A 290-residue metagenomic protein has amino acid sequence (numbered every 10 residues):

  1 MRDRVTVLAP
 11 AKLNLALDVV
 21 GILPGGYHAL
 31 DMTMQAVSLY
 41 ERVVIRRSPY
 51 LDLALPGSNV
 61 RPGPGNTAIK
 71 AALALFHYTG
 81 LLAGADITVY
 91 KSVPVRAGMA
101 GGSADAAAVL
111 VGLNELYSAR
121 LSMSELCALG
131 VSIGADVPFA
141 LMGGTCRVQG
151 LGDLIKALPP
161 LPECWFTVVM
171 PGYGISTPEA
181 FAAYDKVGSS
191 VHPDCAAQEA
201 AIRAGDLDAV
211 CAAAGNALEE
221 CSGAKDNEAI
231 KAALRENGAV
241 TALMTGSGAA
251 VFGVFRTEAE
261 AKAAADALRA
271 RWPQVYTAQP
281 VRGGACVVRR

Functional and structural regions predicted by a protein language model:
M1-A97, E115-S124, L161, M170-Y173: ATP-binding N-lobe of GHMP and related small-molecule kinases
M34-V37, G130, A233-L234, L268-R269: Hydrophobic C-terminal alpha-helix "anchor/cap" residues
Q35-A36, V131-S132, P138-L141, L158-P162 (+1 more regions): Solvent-exposed alpha-helices and their adjacent loops that cap or buttress functional pockets in soluble metabolic
P49-R61, V109, R203-A214: Short, basic/glycine-rich phosphate-binding loops at helix/coil junctions that contact nucleotide phosphates
G84, A106, L110-R147: Contiguous, small/hydrophobic- and glycine-enriched helical/loop subdomains that border and often "cap" functional
T88-Y117, A135, A239-F255: Glycine/serine-rich anion-binding loops at beta->alpha junctions that coordinate negatively charged ligand groups
M142, R147-T241, R256-R290: Conserved, helical-rich catalytic subdomain that frames metal- and/or nucleotide-binding sites in enzyme alpha/beta
